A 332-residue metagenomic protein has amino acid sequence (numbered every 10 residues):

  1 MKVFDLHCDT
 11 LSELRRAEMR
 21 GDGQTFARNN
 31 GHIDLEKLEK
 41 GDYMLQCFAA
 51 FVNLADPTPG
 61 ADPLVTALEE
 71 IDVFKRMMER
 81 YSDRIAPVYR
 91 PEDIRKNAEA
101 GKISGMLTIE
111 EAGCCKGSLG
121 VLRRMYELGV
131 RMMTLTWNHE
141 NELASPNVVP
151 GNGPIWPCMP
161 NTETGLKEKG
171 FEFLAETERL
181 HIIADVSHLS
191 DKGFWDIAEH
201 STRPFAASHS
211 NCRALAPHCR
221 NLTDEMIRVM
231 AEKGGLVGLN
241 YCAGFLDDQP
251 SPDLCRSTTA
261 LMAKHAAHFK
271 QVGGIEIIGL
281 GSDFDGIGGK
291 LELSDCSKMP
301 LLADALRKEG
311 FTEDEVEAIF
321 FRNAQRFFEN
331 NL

Functional and structural regions predicted by a protein language model:
K2-D5, L45, A86, S104-T108 (+5 more regions): Structural preference for beta-strand elements that scaffold enzyme active sites
H7, L38, R90, G129 (+6 more regions): Conserved, mostly hydrophobic/aromatic
D9-L11, F51, R90, E110-A112 (+6 more regions): Active-site beta-loop-alpha junctions enriched in small/polar residues
M19-K40, L301-A303: Short catalytic helix/loop segments, enriched in acidic residues and glycine and frequently bearing histidine
N30-H32, K37-R123, L135-C158, T162-R179 (+1 more regions): A metal-dependent hydrolase metal-coordination microenvironment
G117-E127, G151-A206, C219-K233, A260-E276: Histidine/acidic residue-rich metal-binding segments in metalloenzymes
N240-Y241, G273-C296: Short acidic/histidine-rich active-site segments
S294-L332: Mid-to-C-terminal alpha-helical segments outside catalytic/metal-binding sites
